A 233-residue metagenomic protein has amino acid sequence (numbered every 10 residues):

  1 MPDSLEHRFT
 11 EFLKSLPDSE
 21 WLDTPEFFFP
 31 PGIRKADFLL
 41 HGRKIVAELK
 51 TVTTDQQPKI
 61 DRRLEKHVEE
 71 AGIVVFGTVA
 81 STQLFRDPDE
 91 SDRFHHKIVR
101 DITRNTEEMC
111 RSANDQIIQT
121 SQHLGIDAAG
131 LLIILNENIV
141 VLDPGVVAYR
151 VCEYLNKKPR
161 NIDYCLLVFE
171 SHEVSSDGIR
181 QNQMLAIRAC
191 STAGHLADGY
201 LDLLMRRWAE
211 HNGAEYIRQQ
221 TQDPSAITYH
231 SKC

Functional and structural regions predicted by a protein language model:
M1, F9-F12, V52-H195, G213-K232: Metal-dependent nuclease catalytic core centered on acidic motifs
M1-P30: Short N-terminal edge-element motif at the start of the domain
R34: Beta-rich catalytic cores
L39-A47: Active-site beta-strand-loop-beta-strand hairpin of nuclease catalytic cores that positions key catalytic residues
W208, N212: Conserved, charge-rich beta-strand/loop surface module that forms ligand/interface-binding patches within domains
